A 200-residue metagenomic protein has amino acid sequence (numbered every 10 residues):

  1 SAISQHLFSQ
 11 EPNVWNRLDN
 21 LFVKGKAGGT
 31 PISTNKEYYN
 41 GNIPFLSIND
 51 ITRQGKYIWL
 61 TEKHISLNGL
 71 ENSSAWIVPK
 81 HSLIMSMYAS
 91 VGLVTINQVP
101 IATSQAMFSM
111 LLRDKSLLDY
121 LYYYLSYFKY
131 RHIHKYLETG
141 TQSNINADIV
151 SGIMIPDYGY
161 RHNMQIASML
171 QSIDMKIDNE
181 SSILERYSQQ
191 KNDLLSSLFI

Functional and structural regions predicted by a protein language model:
S1, P12-N13, S151-D193: Amphipathic alpha-helical segments
A2-G29, F45, G152, R186: Non-catalytic DNA-recognition/assembly elements of restriction-modification systems
Q5, Q105, T139-Q142, N163 (+2 more regions): Glutamine-centric residue-chemistry signal
L18-F22, T52-W59, K80, I96-P100 (+1 more regions): Basic, amphipathic alpha-helical recognition segments used for DNA target recognition
D19-K36, N49-K80, Q98, T103: Sequence-specific dsDNA recognition surfaces
M85-S86, S172: A generic structural signal for residues embedded in beta-strands
S90-L93: Short, charged beta-turn/beta-strand-edge "cap" motif at the junction between a beta-strand and an adjacent loop
